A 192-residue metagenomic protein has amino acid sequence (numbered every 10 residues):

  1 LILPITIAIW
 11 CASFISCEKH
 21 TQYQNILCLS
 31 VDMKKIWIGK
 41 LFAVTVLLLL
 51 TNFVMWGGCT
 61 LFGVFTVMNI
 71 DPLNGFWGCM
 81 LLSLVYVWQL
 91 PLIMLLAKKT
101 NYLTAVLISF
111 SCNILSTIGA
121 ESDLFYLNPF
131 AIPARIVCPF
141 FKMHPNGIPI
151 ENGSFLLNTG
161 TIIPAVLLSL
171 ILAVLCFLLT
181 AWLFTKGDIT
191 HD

Functional and structural regions predicted by a protein language model:
L1-T6, C11-S13, L41-Y102, F155 (+1 more regions): Secretory targeting signals
A8-C28: Transmembrane helix boundary and interhelical loop/hinge segments in multi-pass membrane proteins
S30-F42: Amphipathic cytosolic juxtamembrane alpha-helices at the membrane-cytosol interface of multi-pass membrane transporters
K40-L41, S109-F110, S169: Residue-level recognition of transmembrane alpha-helices in multi-pass small-molecule transporters/permeases
M55, C59-G63, A105, S109 (+2 more regions): Juxtamembrane/transmembrane-helix interface segments of polytopic membrane transporters
L92-I118: Functionally important transmembrane alpha-helices
C112-H191: Terminal transmembrane helical anchor/hairpin motif
